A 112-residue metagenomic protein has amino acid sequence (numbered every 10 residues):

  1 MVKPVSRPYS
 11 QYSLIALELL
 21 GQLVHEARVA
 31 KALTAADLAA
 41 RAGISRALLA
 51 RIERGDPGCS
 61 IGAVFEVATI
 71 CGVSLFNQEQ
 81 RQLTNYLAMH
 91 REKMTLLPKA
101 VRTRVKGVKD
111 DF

Functional and structural regions predicted by a protein language model:
V2-A30: A short, Lys/Arg-rich alpha-helix, primarily the initiator
Q22, A47-A50: Positions in alpha-helical segments
Q22-D37, E66, M94-R102: Short basic helix-loop element that most often maps to the first helix and adjoining turn of HTH DNA-binding modules
A32-L48: Short alpha-helical DNA-recognition segment
S60-Q78: DNA major-groove recognition helix of helix-turn-helix/homeodomain DNA-binding modules
Q78-F112: Short, charged recognition helix plus adjacent turn of helix-turn-helix-like nucleic-acid-binding domains
